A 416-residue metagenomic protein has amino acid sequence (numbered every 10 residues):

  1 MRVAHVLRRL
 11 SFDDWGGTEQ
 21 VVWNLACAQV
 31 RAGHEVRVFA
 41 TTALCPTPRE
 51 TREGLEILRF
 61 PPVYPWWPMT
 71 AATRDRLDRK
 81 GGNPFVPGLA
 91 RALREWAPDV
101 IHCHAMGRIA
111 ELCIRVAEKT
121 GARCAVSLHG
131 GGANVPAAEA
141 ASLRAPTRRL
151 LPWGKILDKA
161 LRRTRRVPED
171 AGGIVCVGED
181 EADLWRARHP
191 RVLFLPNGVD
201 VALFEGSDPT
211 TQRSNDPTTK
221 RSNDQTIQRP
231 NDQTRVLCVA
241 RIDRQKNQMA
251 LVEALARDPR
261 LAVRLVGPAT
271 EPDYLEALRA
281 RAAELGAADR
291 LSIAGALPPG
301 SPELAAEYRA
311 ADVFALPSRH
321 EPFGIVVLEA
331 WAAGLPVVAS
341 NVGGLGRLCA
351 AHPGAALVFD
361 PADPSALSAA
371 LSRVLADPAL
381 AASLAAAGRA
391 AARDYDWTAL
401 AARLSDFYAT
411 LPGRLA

Functional and structural regions predicted by a protein language model:
Q20, R241-R257, D273-E276: A conserved mid-protein helix/loop that constitutes part of the nucleotide-sugar donor-binding site
K119, G132, L150-G173, A187: Membrane-proximal helix-turn-helix segments that form the acceptor-binding/catalytic region of lipid-linked
P168, A296, A306-A311: Short alpha-helical donor nucleotide-sugar binding micro-motif in glycosyltransferases
D180, G198: Carbohydrate-associated surface elements
L275-P298: Nucleotide-activated donor-binding/catalytic signature segment of Leloir-type glycosyltransferases, i.e., the conserved
R319: Aromatic "clamp/platform" in nucleotide-sugar-dependent glycosyltransferases that forms part of the donor/acceptor
P336-A339: Short hydrophobic beta-strand element within catalytic cores of glycosyltransferases and related nucleotide-activated
A351-H352, A356-S365, R373-P378: Conserved acidic donor-binding segment of nucleotide-sugar-dependent glycosyltransferases
